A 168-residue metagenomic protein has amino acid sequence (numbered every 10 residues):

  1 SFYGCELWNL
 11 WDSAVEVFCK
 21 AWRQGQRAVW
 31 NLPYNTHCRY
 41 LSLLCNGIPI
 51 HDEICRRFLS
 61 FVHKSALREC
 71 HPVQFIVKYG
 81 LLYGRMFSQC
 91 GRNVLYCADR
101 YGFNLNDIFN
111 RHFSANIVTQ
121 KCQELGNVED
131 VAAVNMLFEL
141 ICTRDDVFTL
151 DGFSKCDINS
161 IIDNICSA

Functional and structural regions predicted by a protein language model:
S1-F2: Core structural elements
C5-N9, N31: General structural signal for alpha-helix termini and helix-helix connectors
W8-F18: Conserved, non-catalytic sequence blocks in retroelement Pol enzymes and Pol-derived host proteins
A21-W22, N31-S167: Extended C-terminal regions of large enzymes
